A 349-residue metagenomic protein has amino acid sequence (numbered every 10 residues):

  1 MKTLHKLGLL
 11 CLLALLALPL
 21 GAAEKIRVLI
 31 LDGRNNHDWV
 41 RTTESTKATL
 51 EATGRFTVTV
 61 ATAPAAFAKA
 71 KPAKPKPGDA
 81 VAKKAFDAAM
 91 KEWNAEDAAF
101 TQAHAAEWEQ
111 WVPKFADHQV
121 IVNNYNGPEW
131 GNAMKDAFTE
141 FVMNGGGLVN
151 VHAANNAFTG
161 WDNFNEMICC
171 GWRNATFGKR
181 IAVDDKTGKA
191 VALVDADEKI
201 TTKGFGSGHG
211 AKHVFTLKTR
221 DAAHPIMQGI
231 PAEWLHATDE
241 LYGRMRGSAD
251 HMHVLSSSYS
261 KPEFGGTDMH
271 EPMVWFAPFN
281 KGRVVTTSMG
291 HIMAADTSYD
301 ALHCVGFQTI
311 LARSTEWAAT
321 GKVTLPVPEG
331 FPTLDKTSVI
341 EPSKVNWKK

Functional and structural regions predicted by a protein language model:
M1-K6: Positively charged n-region of N-terminal signal peptides that target proteins for export
G8-P19: Bacterial N-terminal signal peptides
A23-I26, R41-T42, A48-T53, T62-F86 (+4 more regions): Extracellular ligand-binding/catalytic regions of CAZymes and related secreted enzymes and adhesion modules
R27-L31, D38-F158: Helical hinge/lid and interdomain linker segments adjacent to catalytic or ligand-binding clefts that mediate domain
G33-N36, N126, H152, T202-F205 (+4 more regions): Active-site rim elements
E51, T57, A105-A106, A116-D117 (+2 more regions): Catalytic beta-strand/loop cores that center a nucleophilic Ser/Cys/Thr and support acyl-enzyme chemistry
K114, N123, G127-P225: A glycine-rich, often tryptophan-bearing local segment used as a flexible ligand/cofactor-contacting loop or short
G147-V149, L255, V285: Structural detector of well-ordered beta-strand residues that form the stable sheet scaffold of enzyme domains
